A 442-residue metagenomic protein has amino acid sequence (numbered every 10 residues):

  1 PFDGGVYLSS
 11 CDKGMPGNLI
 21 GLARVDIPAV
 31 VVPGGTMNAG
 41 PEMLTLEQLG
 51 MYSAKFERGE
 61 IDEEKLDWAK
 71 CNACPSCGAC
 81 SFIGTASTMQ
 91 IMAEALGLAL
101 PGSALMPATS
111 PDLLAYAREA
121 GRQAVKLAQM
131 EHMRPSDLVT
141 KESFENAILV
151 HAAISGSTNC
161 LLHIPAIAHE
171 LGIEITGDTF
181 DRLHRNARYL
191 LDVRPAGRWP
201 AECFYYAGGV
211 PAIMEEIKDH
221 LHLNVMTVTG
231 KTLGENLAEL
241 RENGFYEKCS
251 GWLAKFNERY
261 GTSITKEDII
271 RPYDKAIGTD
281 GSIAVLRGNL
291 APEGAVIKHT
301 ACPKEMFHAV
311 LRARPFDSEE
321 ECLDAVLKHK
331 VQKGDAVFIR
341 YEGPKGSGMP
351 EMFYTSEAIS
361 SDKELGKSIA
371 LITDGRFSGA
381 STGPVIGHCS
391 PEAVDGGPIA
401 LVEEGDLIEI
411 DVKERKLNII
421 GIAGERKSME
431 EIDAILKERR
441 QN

Functional and structural regions predicted by a protein language model:
P1-N18, V30-P33: A short, small-residue-rich loop immediately preceding and capping a beta-strand
M15, G21-I27, G34-S368, I372-E392 (+1 more regions): Catalytic or ion-coupling anion/metal-binding cores of large enzyme and transporter domains
